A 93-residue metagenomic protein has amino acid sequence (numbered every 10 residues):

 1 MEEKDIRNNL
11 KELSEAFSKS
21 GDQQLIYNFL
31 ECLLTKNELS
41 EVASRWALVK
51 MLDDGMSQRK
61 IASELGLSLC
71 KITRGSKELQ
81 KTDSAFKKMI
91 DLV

Functional and structural regions predicted by a protein language model:
M1-S18: General nucleic-acid-binding
K4, M89-V93: Short hydrophobic/aromatic patches at helix-to-coil boundaries
L25-S44: Short, Lys/Arg-enriched anionic-surface-contact patches
V42-M56: Short, amphipathic alpha-helical "recognition" segments used to contact nucleic acids or chromatin
K60-L65: Short alpha-helical "recognition helix" segments of helix-turn-helix
K77-I90: Short, solvent-exposed alpha-helical "recognition" segments
